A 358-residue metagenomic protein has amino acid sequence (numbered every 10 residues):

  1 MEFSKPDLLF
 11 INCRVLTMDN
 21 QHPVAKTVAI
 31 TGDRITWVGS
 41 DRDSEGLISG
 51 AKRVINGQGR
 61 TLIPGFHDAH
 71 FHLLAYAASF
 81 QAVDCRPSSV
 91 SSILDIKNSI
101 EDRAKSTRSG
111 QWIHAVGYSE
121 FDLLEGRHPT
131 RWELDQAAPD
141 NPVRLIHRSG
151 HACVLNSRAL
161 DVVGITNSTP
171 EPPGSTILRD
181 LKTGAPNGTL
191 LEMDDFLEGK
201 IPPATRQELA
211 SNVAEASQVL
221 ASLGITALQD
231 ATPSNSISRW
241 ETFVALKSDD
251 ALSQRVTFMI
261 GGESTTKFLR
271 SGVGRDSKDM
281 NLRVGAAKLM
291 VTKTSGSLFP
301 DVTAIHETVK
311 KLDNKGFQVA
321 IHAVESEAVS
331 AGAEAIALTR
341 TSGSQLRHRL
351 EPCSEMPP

Functional and structural regions predicted by a protein language model:
E2-I11, L16, N20-L269, G285-V324 (+2 more regions): Divalent metal-binding segments
L220, T341-P358: C-terminal active-site-proximal or functional interface alpha/beta core segments in diverse enzymes
R275-K278: Structural alpha-helical segments in enzyme catalytic/regulatory domains
S330, E334-S342: Polar interaction faces of repeat-based domains
